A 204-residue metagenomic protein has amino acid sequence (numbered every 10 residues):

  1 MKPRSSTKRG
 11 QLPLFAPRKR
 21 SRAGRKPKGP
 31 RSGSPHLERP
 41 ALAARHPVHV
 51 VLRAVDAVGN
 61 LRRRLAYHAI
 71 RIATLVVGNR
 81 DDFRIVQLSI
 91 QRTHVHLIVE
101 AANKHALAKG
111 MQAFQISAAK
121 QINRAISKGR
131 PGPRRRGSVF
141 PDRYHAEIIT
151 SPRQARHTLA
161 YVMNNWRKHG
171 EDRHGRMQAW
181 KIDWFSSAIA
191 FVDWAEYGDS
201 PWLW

Functional and structural regions predicted by a protein language model:
M1-T93, E100-W204: Short Pro-Cys-Gly-centered "Cys-loop" motif that presents a nucleophilic cysteine in a tight turn
